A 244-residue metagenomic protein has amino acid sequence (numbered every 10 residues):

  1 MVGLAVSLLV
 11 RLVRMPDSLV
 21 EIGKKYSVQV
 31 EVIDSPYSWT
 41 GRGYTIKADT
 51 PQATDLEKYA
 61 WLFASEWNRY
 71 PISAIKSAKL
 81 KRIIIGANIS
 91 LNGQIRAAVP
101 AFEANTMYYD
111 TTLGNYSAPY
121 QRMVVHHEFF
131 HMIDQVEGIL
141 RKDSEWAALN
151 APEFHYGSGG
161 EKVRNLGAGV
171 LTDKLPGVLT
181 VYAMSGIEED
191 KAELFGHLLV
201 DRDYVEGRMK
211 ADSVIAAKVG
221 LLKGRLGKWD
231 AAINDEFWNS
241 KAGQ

Functional and structural regions predicted by a protein language model:
M1-L8: Hydrophobic membrane-insertion alpha-helices, especially the h-region of bacterial N-terminal signal peptides
L8-E57, G157, E161-T172, E188-D190 (+2 more regions): Non-catalytic architectural context of zinc metalloproteases
V30, G41-G43, A48, F63 (+6 more regions): Generic alpha-helical secondary structure signal
R42-E103: Auxiliary, metal-adjacent structural segments of Zn-dependent hydrolase domains
R82-Q244: Active-site-flanking segments in enzyme catalytic domains
